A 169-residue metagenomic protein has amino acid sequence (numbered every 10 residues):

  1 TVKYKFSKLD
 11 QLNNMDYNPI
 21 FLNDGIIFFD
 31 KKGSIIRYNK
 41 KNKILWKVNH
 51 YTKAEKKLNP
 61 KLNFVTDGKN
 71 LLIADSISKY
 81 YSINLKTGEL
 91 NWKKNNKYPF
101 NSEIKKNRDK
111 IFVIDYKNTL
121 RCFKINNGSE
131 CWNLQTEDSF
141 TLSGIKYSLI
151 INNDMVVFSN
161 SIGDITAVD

Functional and structural regions predicted by a protein language model:
T1-N23, I44-G68, E89-R108, E130-N153: Extracytoplasmic beta-rich repeat domains
N23, D30-K31, D75-S76, D115-Y116 (+2 more regions): Structural signature of WD-repeat beta-propellers
N39-K43, N84-G88, K124-G128, D169: Short loop/turn segments that connect beta-strands within beta-propeller blades
T66-G68, I73-Y81: Surface-exposed, polar helix/loop patches in the mature regions of secreted/periplasmic/lumenal proteins that form
I150, D164-D169: Short, intrinsically disordered, charge-balanced linker/junction segments flanking boundaries in proteins
